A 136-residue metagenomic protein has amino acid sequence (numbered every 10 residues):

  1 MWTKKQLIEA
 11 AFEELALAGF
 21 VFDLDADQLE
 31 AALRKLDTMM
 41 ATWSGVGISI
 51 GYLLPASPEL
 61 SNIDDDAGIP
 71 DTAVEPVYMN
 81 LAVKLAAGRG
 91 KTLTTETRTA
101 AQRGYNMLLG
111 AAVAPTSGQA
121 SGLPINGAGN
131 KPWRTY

Functional and structural regions predicted by a protein language model:
M1-D71, R89-T95, A100, V113 (+1 more regions): Conserved short "hinge" loops at termini or chain/domain junctions
D71-L85: Elongated alpha-helical scaffolds
P76, M107-A111: Surface-exposed, low-hydrophobicity beta-strand/loop segments enriched in small/polar/acidic residues
G104: Aromatic-residue-lined binding/catalytic grooves and analogous aromatic/hydrophobic interfacial grooves in multimeric
S117-A128: Short linear motifs in low-complexity, proline-biased tails and propeptides
